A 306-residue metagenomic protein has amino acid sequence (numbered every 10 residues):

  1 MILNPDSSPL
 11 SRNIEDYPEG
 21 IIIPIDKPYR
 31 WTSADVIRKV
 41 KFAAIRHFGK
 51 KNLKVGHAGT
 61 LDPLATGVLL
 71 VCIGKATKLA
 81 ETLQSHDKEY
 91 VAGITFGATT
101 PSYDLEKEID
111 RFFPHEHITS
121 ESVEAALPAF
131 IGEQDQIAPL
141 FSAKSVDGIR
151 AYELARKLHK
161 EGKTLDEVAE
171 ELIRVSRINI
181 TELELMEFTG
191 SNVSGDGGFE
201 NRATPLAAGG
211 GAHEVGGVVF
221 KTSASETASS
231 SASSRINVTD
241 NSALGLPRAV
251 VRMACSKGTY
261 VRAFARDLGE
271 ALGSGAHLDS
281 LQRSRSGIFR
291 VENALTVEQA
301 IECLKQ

Functional and structural regions predicted by a protein language model:
M1-Q306: Catalytic/RNA-binding core of pseudouridine synthases
